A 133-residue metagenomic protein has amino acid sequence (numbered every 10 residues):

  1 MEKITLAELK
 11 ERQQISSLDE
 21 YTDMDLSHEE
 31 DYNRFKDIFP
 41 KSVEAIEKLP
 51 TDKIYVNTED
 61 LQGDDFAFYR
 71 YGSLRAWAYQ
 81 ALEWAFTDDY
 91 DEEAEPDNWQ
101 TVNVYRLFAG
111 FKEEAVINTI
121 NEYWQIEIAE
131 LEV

Functional and structural regions predicted by a protein language model:
E2-T22: Extreme N-terminal leader/activation tails
L18-I126: Acidic, low-complexity, intrinsically disordered interaction modules
E130-V133: Short acidic DE-rich linear segments
